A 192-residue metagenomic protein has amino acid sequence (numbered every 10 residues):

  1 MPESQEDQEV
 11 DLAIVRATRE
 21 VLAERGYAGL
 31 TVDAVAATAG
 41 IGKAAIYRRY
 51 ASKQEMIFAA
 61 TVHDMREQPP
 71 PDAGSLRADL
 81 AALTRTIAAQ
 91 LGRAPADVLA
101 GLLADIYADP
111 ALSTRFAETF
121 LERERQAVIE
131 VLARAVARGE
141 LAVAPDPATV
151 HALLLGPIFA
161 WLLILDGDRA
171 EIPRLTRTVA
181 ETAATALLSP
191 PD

Functional and structural regions predicted by a protein language model:
M1-T38, A44, Q54-E55: Basic, helix-initiating cap at the start of DNA-binding domains
G29, S52-I57, E67-Q68, L80: Short amphipathic alpha-helical segment with a characteristic S/N-K-E followed by hydrophobic residues
K53, I87, L91-P95, F120-E124 (+1 more regions): Hydrophobic/aromatic residues within well-ordered alpha-helical segments
A60-T61, G92-E118: Amphipathic alpha-helical segments used for helix-helix packing
Q68-D97, V150: Hydrophobic alpha-helical connector segments
R85-L91, L99-A108, A180-L187: Helix-loop "lid/cap" segments that line or gate small-molecule binding pockets
T114, E118, E122, V136-T182 (+1 more regions): Hydrophobic/aromatic-rich alpha-helical bundle segments in the mid-to-C-terminal region
